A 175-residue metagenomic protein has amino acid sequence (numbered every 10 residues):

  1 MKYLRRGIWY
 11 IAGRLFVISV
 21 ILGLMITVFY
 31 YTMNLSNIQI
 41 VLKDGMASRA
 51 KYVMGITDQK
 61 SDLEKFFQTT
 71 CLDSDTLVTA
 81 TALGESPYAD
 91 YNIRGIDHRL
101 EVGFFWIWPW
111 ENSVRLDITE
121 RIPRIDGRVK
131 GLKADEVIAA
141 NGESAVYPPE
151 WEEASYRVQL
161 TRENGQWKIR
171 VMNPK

Functional and structural regions predicted by a protein language model:
M1-I11: N-terminal Lys/Arg-rich, disordered targeting/topogenic segments
K2, I18-G23, L77-A80, A134: Short amphipathic alpha-helical segments, especially helix-boundary/capping motifs
R5, V102-W106, Y147, E163: Acidic, low-complexity intrinsically disordered regions
A12-T32: Hydrophobic membrane-insertion alpha-helices, especially the h-region of bacterial N-terminal signal peptides
G13-L15, Y88-N92, N141-A145: Short secondary-structure boundary micro-motifs
M25-G103, I107-W108: Core segments of small alpha/beta cavity-forming domains
N112-Q166, R170-K175: Exposed beta-sheet edge and beta->alpha loop/turn motif
